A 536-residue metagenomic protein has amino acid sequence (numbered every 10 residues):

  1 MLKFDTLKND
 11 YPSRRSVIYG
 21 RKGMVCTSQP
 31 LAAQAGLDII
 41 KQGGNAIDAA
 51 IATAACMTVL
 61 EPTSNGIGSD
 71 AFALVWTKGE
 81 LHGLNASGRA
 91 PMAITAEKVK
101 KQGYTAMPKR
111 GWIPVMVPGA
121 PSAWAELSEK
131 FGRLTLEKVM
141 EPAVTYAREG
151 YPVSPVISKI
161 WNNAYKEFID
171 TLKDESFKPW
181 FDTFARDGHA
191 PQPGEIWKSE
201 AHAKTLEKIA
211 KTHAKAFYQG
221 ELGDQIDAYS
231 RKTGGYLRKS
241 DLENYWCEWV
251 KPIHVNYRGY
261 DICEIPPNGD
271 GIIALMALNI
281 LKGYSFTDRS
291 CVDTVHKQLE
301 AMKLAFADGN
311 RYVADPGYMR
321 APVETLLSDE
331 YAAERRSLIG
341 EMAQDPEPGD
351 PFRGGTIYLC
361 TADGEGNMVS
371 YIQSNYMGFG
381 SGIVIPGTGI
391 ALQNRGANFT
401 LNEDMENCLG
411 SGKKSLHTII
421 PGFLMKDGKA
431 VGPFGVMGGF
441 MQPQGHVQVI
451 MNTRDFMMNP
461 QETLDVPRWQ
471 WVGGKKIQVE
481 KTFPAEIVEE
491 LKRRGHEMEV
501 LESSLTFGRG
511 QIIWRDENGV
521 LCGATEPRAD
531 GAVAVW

Functional and structural regions predicted by a protein language model:
M1-Q34, D38, A46-H213, F217-Q219 (+4 more regions): Noncatalytic scaffold domains of N-terminal-nucleophile
L2-D5, S285-N375, T388, R395 (+1 more regions): Internal maturation/activation junctions in enzymes
V59-W76, E80-N85, Y236-R238, N367-G432 (+2 more regions): Active-site rim segments in enzyme catalytic domains, especially the processed small/beta chain of N-terminal
N65-G66, D70-T77, I357-A362, P421-F423 (+2 more regions): Short beta-strand scaffold segments in enzyme catalytic cores
W249, R353-T356, H417-I419: Short, small/polar residue-rich loop motifs at catalytic or cofactor-binding pockets
E264-G269, L424-M441: Extended C-terminal regions of large enzymes
E365, K413, H446, D455-L505: Extended C-terminal subregions enriched in glycine
